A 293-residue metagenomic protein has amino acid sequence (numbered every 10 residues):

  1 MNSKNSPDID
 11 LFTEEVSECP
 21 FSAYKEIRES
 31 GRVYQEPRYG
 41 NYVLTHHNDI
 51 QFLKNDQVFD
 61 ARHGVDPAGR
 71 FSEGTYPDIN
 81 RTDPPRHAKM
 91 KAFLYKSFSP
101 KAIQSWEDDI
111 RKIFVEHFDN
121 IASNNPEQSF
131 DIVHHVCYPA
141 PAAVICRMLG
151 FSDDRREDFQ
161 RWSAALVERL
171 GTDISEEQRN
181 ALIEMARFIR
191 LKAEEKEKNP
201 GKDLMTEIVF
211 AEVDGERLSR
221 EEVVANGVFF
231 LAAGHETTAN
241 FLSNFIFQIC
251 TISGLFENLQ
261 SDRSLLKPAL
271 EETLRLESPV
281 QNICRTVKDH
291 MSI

Functional and structural regions predicted by a protein language model:
M1-I293: Cytochrome P450
